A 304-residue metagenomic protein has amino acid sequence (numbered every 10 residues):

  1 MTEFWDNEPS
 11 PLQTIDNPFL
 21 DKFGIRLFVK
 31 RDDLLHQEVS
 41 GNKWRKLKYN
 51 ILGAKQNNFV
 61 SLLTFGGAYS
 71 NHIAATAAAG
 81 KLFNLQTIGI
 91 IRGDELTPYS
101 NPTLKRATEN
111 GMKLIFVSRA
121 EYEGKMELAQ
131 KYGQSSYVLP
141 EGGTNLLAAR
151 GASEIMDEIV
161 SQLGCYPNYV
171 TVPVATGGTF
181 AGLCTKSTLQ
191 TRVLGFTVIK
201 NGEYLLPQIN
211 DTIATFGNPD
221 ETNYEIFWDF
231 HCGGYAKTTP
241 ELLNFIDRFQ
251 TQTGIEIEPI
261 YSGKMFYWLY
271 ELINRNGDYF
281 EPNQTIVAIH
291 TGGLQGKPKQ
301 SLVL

Functional and structural regions predicted by a protein language model:
M1-L304: PLP-dependent amino-acid enzyme catalytic core
